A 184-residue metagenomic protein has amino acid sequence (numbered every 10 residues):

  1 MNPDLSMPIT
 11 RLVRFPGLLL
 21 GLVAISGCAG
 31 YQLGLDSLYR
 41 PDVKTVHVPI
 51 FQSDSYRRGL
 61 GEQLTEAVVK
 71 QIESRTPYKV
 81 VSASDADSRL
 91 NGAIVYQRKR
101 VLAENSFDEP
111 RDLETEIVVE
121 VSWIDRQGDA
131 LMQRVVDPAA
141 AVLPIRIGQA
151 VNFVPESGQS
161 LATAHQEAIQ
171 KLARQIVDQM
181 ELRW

Functional and structural regions predicted by a protein language model:
N2-G17: Bacterial N-terminal signal peptides that target proteins for export
P16-G27: Bacterial N-terminal signal peptides
L19, S37-Y39, A83, D108-P110: Sterically constrained small-residue positions within well-ordered secondary structures of folded domains
S26-K70, R75-S82, G148-Q149, I169 (+1 more regions): A structural "domain/chain start" motif
G34, S74-Y78, R89-S160, R174: Surface-exposed short loop/turn segments
V43-I50, D87-Q97: Glycine- and acidic-rich phosphate- and metal-coordinating loops
Q52-R58, P155-H165: Second-shell loop/turn segments in exported
G61, D112, A162-I169: Amphipathic, non-transmembrane alpha-helical scaffold segments
